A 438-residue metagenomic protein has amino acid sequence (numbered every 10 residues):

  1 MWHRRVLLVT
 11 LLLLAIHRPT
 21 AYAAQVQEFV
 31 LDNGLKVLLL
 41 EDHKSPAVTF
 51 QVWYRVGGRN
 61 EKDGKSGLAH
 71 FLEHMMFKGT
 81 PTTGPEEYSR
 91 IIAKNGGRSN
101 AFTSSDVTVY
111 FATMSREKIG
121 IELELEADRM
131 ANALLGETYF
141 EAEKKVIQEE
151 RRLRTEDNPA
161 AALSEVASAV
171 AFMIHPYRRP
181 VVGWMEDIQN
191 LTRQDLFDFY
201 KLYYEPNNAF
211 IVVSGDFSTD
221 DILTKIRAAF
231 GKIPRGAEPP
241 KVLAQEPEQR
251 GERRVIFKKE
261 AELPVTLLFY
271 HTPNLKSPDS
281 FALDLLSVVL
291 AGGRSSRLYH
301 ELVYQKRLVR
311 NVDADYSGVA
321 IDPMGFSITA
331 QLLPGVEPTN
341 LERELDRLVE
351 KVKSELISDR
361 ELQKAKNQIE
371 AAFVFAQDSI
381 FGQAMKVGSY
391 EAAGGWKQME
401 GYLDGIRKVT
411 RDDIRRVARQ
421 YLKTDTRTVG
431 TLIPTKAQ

Functional and structural regions predicted by a protein language model:
M1-H3: N-terminal secretory signal peptides that target proteins for export/translocation
V6-R18: Bacterial N-terminal signal peptides
A21-A24: Boundary at the C-terminal end of the N-terminal hydrophobic targeting segment
V26, K44, T49-T113, R179-V182 (+2 more regions): M16/MPP (pitrilysin/insulinase) zinc-metallopeptidase core fold and M16-derived inactive scaffolds
V30, S89-E238, I256, T266 (+2 more regions): Charge-rich, well-structured scaffold segments of protease-associated domains
E41-K44, S164, E262: Peptidyl-prolyl cis-trans isomerase
R152, A169, E238-S295: His/Glu-based metal-binding/catalytic segments typifying zinc-dependent metallopeptidases
